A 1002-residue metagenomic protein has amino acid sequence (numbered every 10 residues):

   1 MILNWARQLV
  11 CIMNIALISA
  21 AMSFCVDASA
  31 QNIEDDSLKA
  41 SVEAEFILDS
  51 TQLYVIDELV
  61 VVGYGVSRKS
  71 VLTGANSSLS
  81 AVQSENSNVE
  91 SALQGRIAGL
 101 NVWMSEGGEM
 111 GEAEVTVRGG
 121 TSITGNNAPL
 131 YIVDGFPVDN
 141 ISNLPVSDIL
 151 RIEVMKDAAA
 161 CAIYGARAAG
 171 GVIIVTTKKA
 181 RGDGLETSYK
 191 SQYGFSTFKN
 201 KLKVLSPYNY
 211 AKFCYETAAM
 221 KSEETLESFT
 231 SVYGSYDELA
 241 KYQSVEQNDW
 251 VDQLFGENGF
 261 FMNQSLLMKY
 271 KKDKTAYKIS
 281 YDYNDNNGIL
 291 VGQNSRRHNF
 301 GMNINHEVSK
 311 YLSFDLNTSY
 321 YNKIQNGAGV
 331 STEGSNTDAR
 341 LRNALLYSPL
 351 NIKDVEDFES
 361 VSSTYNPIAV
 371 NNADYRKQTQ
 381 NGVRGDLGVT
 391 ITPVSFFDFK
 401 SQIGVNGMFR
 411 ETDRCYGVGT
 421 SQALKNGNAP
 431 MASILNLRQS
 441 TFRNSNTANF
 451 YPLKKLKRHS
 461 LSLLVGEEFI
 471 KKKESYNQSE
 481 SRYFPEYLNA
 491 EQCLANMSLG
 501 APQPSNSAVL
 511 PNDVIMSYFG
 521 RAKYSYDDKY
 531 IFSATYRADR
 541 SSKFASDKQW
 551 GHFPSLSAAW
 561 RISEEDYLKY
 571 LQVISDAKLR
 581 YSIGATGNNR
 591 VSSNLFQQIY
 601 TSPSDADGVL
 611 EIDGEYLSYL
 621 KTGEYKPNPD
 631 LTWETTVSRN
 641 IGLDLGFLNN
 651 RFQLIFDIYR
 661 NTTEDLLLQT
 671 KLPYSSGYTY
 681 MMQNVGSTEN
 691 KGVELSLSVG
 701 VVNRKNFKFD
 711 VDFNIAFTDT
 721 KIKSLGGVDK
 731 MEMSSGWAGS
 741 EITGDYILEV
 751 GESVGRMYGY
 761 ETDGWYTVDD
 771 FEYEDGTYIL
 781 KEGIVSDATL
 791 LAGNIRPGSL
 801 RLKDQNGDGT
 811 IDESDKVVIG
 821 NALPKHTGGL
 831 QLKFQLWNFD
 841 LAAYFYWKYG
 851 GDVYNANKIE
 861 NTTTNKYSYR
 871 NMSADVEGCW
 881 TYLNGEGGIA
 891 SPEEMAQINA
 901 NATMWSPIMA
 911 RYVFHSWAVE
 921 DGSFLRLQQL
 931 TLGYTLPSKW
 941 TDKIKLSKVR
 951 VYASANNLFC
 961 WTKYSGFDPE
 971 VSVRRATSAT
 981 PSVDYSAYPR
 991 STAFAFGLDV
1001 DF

Functional and structural regions predicted by a protein language model:
I2-G301, H306-V308, S313-D315, S319-Y321 (+7 more regions): Short, small/polar-rich motifs associated with maturation and membrane association, primarily at protein termini
I149, F300-M302, S401, N444 (+8 more regions): Extended, hydrophobic alpha-helical segments in both membrane/secreted and soluble proteins
T177, L266-Y270, M302-H306, G385-I391 (+12 more regions): Residues on the lipid-exposed face of transmembrane beta-strands in outer-membrane beta-barrel proteins
G182-N248, G288-G382, K400-M516, E564-V637 (+5 more regions): Surface-exposed loop/interface segments of Gram-negative outer-membrane beta-barrel transport/assembly proteins
S191, Y281-N287, F532-S541, I583: Transmembrane beta-strand segments that form the barrel wall of outer-membrane beta-barrel proteins
K274-Y277, Y311-F314, F396-F399, L456 (+7 more regions): Repeated loop/turn-to-beta-strand initiation elements of outer-membrane beta-barrel proteins
S295-E307, Q549-A559, S947-F959: Short secondary-structure subsegments characteristic of cysteine-rich extracellular domains
D710, N821-Y849, F914-W961, A987-F1002: Conserved C-terminal beta-signal and adjacent last beta-strands/turns of outer-membrane beta-barrel proteins
